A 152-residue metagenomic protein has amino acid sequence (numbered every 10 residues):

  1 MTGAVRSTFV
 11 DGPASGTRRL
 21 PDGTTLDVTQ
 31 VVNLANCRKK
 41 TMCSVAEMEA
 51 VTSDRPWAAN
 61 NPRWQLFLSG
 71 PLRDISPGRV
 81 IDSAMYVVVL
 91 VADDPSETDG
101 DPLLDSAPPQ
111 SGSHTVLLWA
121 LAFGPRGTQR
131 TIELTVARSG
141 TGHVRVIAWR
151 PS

Functional and structural regions predicted by a protein language model:
M1-S152: Conserved functional hotspots that engage anionic ligands or polymers and/or phospholipid headgroups
